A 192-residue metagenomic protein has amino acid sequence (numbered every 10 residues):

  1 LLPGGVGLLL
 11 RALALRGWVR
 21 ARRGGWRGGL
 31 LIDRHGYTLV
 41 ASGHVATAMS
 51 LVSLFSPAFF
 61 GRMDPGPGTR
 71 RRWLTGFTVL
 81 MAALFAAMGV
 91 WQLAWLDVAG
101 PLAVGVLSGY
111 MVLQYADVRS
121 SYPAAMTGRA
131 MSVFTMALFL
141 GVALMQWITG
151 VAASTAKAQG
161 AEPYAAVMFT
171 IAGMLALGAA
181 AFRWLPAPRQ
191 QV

Functional and structural regions predicted by a protein language model:
G4-P57, M145-Q146, G150: Extracytoplasmic gate region of multi-pass secondary transporters
T38, V151-G173: A membrane-interface helix-boundary motif in multi-pass transporters
S56-T69, A153: Helix-to-loop junctions at the C-terminal end of transmembrane segments in multipass secondary transporters
R72-A86: Structural signature of the two symmetry-related core transmembrane helices
G89, F169-V192: Multi-pass alpha-helical transporter architecture, strongest for 12-TM Major Facilitator/SLC carriers used
W95-V112: Hydrophobic core of transmembrane alpha-helices in multi-pass small-molecule transporters, especially MFS/SLC-type
G109-P123: Intracellular juxtamembrane helix-capping segments at the cytosolic ends of symmetry-related transmembrane helices
A124-K157: A late C-terminal transmembrane helix in Major Facilitator Superfamily
